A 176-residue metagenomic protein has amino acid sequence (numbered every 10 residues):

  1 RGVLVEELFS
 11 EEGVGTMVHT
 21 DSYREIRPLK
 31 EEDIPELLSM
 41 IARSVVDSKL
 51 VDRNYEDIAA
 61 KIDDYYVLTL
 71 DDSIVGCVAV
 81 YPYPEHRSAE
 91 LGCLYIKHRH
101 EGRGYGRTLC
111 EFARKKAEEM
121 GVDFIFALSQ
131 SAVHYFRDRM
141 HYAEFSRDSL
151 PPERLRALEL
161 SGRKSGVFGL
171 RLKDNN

Functional and structural regions predicted by a protein language model:
R1-D57, G102: C-terminal catalytic "cap/lid" subdomain
L50-S88, G92-I96: A conserved beta-strand-loop-helix scaffold within acyl/acetyltransferase catalytic domains
T69-D71, L170-K173: Active-site beta-strand termini and strand-to-loop segments that position acidic
L94-E101, S131: A short, internal acetyl-CoA/4′-phosphopantetheine-binding micro-motif in the GNAT/acyltransferase core
G102-K115, A127: Conserved acetyl-CoA-binding loop-helix of GNAT-fold acetyltransferases
C110, S131, Y135, S149-L155: Short glycine/proline-centered loop/turn elements that form peptide/ligand docking sites
K116-Q130: Conserved GNAT acetyl-CoA-binding A-motif
F126, H141-G166: Conserved catalytic-core motifs of GNAT/GCN5-like acyltransferases
